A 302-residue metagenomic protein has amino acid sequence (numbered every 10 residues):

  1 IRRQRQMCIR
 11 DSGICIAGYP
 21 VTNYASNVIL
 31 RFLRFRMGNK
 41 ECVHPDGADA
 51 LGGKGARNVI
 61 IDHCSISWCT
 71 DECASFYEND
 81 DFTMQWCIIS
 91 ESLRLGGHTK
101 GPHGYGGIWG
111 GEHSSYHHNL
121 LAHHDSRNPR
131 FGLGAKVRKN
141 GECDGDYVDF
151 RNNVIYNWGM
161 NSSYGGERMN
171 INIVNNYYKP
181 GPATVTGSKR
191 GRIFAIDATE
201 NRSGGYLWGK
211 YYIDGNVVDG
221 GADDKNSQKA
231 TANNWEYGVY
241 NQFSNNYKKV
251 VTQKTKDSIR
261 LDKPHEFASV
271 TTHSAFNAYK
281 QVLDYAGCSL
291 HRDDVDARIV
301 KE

Functional and structural regions predicted by a protein language model:
R2-R3, G18, Y178-E302: Long, contiguous C-terminal flanking segments immediately downstream of a protein's structured core
R2-R3, I14-F32, M37-R57: Extracellular beta-strand-rich solenoid/capping regions of secreted or surface-exposed proteins that bind or remodel
Q4-I9: Short, small-residue-biased leader/transition segments that mark boundaries at the very start of proteins
R10, S26-N39, G55-W68, D80-H98 (+3 more regions): Right-handed parallel beta-helix
P20, A50, E72-C73, L95-G96 (+5 more regions): Structural detector of coil-to-beta-strand junctions
N39-H44, T70, R138-K139, T186-G187 (+1 more regions): Extracytoplasmic/secreted cell-surface and envelope-processing proteins
P45-G47, D71, S75-N79, T99-P102: Short, surface-exposed recognition loops or helix-turn segments adjacent to catalytic cores
